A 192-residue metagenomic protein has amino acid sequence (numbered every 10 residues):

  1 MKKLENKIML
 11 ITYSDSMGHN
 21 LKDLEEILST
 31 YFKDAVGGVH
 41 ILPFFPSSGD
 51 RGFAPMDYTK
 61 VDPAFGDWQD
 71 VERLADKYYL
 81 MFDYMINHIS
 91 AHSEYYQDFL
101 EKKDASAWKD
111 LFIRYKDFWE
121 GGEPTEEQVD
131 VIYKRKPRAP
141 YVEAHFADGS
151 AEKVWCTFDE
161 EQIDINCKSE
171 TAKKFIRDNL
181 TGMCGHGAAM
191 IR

Functional and structural regions predicted by a protein language model:
K2-K174, T181: Acidic/aromatic-lined carbohydrate-recognition and catalytic surfaces of CAZymes acting on diverse glycans
G38, A189-M190: Residues at the N-termini of beta-strands
I176, I191-R192: Extended, hydrophobic alpha-helical segments in both membrane/secreted and soluble proteins
